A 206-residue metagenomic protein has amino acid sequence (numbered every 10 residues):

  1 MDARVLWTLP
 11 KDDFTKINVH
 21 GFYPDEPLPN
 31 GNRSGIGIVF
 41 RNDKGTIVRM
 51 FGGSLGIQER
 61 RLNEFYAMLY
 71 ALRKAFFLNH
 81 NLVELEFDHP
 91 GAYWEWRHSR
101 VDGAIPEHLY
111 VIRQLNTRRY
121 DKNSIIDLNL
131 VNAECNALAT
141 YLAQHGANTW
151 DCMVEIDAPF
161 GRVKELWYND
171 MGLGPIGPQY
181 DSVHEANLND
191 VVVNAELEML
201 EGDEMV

Functional and structural regions predicted by a protein language model:
M1-V206: Primary recognition of RNase H-like, Mg2+-dependent phosphodiesterase/nuclease domains
